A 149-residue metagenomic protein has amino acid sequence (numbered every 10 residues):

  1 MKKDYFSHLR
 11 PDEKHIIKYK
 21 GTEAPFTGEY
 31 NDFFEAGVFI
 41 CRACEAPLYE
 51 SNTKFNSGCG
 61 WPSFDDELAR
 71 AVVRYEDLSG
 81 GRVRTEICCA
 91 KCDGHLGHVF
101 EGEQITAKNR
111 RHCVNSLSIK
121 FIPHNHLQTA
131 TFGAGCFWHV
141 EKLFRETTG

Functional and structural regions predicted by a protein language model:
M1-G149: Flexible coil/turn and secondary-structure edge motifs
